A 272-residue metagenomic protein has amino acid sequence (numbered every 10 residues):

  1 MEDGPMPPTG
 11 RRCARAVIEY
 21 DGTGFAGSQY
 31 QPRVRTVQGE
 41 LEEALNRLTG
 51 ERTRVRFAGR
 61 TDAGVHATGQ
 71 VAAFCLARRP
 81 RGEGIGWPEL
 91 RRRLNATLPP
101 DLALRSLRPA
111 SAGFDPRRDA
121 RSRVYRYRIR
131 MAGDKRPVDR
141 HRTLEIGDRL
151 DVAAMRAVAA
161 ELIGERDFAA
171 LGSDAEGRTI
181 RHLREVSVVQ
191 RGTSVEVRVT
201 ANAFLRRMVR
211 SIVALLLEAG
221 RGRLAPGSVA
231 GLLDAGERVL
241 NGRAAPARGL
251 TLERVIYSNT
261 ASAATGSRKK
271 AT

Functional and structural regions predicted by a protein language model:
M1-T272: Structured-RNA-binding interfaces characteristic of tRNA pseudouridine synthases
